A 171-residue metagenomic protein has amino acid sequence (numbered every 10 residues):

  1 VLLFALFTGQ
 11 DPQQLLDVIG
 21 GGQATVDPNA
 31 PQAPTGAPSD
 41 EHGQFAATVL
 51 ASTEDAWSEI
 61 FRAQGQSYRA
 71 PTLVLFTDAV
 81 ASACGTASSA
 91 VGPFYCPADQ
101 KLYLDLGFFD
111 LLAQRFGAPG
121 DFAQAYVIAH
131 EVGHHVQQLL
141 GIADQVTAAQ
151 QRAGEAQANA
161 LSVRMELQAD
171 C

Functional and structural regions predicted by a protein language model:
V1-C171: A Zn2+-metalloprotease active-site environment signal
